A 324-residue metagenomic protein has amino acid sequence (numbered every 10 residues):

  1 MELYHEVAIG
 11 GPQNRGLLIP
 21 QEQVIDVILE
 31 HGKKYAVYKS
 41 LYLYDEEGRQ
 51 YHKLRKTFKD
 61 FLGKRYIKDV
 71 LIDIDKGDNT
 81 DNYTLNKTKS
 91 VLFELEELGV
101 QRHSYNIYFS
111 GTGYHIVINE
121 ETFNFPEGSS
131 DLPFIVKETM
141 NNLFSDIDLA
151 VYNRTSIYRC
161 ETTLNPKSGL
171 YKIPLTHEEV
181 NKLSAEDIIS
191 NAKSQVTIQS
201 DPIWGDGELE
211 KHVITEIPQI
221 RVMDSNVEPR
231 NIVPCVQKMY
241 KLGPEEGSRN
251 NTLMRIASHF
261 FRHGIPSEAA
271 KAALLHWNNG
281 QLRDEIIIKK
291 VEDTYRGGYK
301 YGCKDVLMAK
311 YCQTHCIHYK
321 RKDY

Functional and structural regions predicted by a protein language model:
M1-D69, I74-K87, I147, N153-S194 (+1 more regions): DNA replication initiation on ssDNA origins
K59-D60, L92, S104-Y108: Active-site-adjacent loop/helix surface patches within enzyme catalytic domains that shape the substrate-binding cleft
G63-K76, S110-E120, L253-M254: Glycine-rich, often proline-containing surface loops adjacent to acidic residues and nearby aromatics that form
K64, Y83, F109, E245-R249: Secondary-structure capping and boundary motifs in well-ordered enzyme cores
N82-R102, G128-S145: Long, well-ordered alpha-helical scaffolding segments within enzyme catalytic domains, especially pronounced
K89, T112-Y114, I118-P126, T162-P166 (+1 more regions): Modules that initiate DNA replication and primer synthesis
S104-G111, L149-N153: Short beta-strand
S129-T163, S168, E292-Y295: Aromatic- and Lys/Arg-enriched surface recognition patch
